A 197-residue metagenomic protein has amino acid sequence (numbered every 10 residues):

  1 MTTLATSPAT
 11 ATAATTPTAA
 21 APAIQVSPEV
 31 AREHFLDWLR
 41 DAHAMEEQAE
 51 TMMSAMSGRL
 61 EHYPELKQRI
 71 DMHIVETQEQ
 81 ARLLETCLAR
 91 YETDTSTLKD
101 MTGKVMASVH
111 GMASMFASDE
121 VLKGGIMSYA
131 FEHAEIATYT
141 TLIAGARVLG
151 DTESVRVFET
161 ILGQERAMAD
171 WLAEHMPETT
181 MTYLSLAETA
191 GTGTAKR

Functional and structural regions predicted by a protein language model:
T2-R197: Amphipathic alpha-helical hairpins
